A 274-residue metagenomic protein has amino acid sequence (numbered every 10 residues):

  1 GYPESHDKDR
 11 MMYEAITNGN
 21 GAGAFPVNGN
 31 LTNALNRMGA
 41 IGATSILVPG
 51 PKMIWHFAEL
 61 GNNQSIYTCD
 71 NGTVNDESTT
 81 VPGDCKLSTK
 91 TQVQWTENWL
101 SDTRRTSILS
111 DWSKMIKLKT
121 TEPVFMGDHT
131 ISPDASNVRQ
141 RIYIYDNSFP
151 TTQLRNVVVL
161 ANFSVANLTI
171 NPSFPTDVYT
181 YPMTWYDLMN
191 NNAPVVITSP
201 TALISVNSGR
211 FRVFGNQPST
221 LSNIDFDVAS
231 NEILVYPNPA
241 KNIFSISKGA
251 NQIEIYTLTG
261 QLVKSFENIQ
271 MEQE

Functional and structural regions predicted by a protein language model:
G1-V48, F125-V138, P150: Alpha-amylase-like alpha-glycosidases and glucanotransferases acting on alpha-linked glucans and related
H6, S45, F57-E59, M115 (+2 more regions): Conserved, mostly hydrophobic/aromatic
G50, I54-F57, N62-V157, G215: Glycan-recognition and catalytic regions of carbohydrate-active enzymes
D128-A135, N216-Y236: Residue-level detector of functionally pivotal "anchor" positions at catalytic/ligand-binding pockets or at interdomain
F163-Y179: Surface-exposed beta-strand/loop patches in extracellular or lumenal glycoproteins
P175-N192: Solvent-exposed beta-hairpin/edge-strand motifs
I197-T220: C-terminal beta-strand-rich structural cap/linker in extracellular carbohydrate-active enzymes
F226-E274: C-terminal outer-membrane/trafficking sorting elements
